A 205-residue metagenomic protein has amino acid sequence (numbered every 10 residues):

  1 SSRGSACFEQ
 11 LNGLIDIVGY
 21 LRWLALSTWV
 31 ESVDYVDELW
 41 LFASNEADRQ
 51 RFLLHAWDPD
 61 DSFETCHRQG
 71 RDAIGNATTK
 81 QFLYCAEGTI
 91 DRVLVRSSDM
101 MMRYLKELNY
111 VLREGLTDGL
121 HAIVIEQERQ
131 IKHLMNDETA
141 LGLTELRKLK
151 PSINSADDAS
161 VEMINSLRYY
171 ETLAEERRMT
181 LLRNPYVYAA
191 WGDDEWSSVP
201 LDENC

Functional and structural regions predicted by a protein language model:
S1-L39, A43-C205: Middle-to-C-terminal accessory/interaction subdomains
